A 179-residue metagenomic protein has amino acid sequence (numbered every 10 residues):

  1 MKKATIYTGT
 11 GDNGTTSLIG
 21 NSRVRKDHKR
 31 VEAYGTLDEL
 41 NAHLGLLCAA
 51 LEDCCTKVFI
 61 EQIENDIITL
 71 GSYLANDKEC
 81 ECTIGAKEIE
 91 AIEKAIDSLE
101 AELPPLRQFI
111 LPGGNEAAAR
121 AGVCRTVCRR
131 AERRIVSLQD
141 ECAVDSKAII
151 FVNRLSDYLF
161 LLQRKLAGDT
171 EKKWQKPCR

Functional and structural regions predicted by a protein language model:
M1-R179: Phosphate/pyrophosphate-binding loop motifs in nucleotide- or prenyl diphosphate-using proteins
